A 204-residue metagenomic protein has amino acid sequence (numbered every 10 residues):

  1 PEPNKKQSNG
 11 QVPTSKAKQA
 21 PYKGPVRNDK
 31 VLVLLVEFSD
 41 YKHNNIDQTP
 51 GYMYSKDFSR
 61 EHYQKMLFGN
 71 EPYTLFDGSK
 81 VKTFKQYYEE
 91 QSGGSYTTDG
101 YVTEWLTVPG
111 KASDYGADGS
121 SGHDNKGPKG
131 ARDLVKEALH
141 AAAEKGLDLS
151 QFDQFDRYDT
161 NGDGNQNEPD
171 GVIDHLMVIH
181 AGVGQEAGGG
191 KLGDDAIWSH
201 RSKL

Functional and structural regions predicted by a protein language model:
E2-L204: Propeptide-to-catalytic entry region of secreted or membrane-anchored zinc metalloproteases
